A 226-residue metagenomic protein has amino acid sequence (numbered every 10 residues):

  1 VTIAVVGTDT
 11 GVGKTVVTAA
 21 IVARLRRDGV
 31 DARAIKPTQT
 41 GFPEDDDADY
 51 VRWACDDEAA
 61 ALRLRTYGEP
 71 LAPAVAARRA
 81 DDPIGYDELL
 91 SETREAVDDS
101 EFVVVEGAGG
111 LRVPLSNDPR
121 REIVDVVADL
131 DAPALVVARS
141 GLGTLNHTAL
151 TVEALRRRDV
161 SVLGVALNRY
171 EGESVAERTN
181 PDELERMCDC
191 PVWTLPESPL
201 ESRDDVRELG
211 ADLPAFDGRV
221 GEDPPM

Functional and structural regions predicted by a protein language model:
V1-A4, V30-D31: Extreme N-terminal starter segment of soluble prokaryotic enzymes
V12-G13: Conserved glycine(s) of the Walker
V16-P83, D87, E92-E95: N-terminal phosphate/diphosphate-binding loop that engages ATP/GTP or pyrophosphate donors across diverse enzyme folds
I35-K36, L135-A138, L163-R169: Short internal beta-strands
E88-P119: Switch II (G3) loop of P-loop NTPases
F102, S116-S140: Inter-motif core of Ras-like GTPase G domains
S116-V126, A149-V152, E177-D182: Charged helix-capping and loop-helix junction motifs
V152-M226: C-terminal lobe/tail of nucleotide-utilizing enzymes
